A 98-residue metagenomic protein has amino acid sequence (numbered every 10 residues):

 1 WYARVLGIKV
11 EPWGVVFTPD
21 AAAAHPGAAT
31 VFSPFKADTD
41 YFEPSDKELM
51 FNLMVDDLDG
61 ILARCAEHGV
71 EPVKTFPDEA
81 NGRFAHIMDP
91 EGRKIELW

Functional and structural regions predicted by a protein language model:
W1-V31: Core segments of cupin and vicinal oxygen chelate
V5-K9, N52-D56, K74-P77: Short linear motifs in intrinsically disordered
W13, L62, A66-W98: Vicinal oxygen chelate
A22-A24, D40-E43, F76: Short secondary-structure boundary/capping segments
G27, S45-D46, E79: A generic fold-level signal
V31, M50, K94: Short hydrophobic-acidic sequence motifs that mark active-site Asp/Glu residues
T39-A66, R83-M88: Vicinal oxygen chelate
